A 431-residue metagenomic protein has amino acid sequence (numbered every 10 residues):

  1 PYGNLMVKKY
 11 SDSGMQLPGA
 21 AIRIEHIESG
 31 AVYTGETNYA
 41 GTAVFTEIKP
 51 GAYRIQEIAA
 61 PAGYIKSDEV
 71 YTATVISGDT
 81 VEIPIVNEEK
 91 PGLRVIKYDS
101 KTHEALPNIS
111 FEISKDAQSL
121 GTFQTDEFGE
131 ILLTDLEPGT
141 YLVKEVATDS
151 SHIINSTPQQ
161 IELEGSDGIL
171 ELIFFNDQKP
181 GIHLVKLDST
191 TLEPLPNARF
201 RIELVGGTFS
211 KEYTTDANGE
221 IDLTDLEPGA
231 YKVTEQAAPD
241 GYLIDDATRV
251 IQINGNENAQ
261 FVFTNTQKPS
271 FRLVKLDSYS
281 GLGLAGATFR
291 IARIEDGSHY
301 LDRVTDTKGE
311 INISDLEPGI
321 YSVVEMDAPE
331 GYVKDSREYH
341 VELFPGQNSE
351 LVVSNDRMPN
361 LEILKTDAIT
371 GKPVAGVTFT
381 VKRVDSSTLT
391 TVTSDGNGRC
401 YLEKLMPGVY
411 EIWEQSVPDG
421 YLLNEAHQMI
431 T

Functional and structural regions predicted by a protein language model:
P1-T431: Solvent-exposed loop/turn and edge beta-strand elements of beta-rich ligand-binding domains
